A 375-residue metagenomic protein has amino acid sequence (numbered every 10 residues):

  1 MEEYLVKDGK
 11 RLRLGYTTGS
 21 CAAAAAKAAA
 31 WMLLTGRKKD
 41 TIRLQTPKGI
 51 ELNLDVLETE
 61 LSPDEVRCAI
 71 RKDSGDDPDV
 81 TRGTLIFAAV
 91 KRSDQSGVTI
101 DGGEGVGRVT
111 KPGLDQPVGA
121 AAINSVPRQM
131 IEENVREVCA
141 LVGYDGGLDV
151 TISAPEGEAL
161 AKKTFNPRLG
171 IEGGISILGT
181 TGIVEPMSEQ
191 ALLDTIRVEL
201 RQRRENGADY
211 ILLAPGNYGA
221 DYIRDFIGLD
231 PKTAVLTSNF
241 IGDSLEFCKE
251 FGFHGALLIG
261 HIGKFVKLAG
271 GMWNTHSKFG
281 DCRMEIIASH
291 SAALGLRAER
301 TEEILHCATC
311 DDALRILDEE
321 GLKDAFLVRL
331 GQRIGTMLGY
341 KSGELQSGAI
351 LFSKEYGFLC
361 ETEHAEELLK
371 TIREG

Functional and structural regions predicted by a protein language model:
M1-K163, P167-L169: Generic N-terminal targeting/processing segments that precede catalytic cores or assembly contacts
M1-T18, M32, G36-K39, A140-L141 (+3 more regions): N-terminal charge/polar-biased segments
E3-V6, R13, L169-I175, T180-E199 (+2 more regions): A structural signal for small-residue-enriched, beta-sheet-centric alpha/beta enzyme cores and oligomeric scaffold folds
C21, C68, C139, C248 (+3 more regions): Generic recognition of cysteine residues
G83-F87, F226-L229, T362-L368: Surface-exposed flexible segments
A159, A220, F358: Flexible, glycine-rich phosphate/dinucleotide-binding loops and adjacent beta-alpha linkers at cofactor/substrate
